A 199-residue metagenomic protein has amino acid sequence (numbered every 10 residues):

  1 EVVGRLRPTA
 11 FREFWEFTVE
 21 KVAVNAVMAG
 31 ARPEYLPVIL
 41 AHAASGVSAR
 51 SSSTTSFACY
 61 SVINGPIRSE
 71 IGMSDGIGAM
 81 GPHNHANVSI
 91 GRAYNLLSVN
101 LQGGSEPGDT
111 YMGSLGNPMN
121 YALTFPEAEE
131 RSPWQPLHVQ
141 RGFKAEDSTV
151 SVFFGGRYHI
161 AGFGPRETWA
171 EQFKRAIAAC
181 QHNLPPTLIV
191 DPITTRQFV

Functional and structural regions predicted by a protein language model:
E1-V199: Non-transmembrane, aqueous-exposed alpha-helical and coiled segments at domain scale
